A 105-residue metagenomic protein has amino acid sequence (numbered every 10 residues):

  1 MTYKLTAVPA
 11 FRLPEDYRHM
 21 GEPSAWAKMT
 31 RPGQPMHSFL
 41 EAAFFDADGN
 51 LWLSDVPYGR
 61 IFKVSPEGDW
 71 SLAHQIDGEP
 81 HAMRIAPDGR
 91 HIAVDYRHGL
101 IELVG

Functional and structural regions predicted by a protein language model:
M1-G105: Sequence-structural signature of mature extracellular/luminal beta-sheet repeat domains, prominently beta-propellers
